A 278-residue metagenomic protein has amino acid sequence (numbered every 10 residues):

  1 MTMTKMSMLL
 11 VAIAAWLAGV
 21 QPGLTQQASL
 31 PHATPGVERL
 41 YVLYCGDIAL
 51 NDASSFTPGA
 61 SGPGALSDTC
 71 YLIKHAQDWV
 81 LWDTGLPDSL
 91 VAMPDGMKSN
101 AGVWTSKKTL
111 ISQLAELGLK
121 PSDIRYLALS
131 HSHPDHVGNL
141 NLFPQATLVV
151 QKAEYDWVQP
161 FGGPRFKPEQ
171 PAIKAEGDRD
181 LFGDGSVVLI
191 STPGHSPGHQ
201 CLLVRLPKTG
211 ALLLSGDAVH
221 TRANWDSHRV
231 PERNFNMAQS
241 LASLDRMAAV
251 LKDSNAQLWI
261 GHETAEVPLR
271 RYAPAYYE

Functional and structural regions predicted by a protein language model:
M1-T4: N-terminal secretory signal peptides that target proteins for export/translocation
S7-G19: Bacterial N-terminal signal peptides
G19-S112, D123, T209-G216, K252-Q257: Metallo-beta-lactamase
Q27-P31, T105-D123, V150-S191, N236-N255: Metallo-beta-lactamase
R39-V42, C70-K74, V80, E176-P207: Core dinuclear metal-dependent hydrolase active-site scaffold
C45-G46, T84-L86, S132, A153-E154 (+3 more regions): Active-site metal-binding loops of divalent metal-dependent hydrolases
A92-V150: Active-site metal-binding motif and surrounding structural segment of the metallo-beta-lactamase
N100-S112, L203, K208-E278: Cap/insert and terminal regions of metallo-dependent hydrolase folds
